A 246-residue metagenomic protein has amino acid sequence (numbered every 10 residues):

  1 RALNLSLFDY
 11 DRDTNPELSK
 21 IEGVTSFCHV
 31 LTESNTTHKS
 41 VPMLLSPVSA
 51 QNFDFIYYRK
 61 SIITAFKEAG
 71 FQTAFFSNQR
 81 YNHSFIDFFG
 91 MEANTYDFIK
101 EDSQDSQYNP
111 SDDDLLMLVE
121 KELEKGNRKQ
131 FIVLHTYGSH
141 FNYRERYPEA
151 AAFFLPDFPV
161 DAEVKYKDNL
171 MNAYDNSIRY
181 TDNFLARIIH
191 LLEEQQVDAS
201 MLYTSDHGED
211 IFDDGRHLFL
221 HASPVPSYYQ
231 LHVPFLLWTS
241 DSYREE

Functional and structural regions predicted by a protein language model:
R1-D161, Q230-H232: Active-site-proximal alpha/beta segments of enzymes that process anionic O-linked groups
D9-D13, V197-D198, T204-Y243: Histidine-centered active-site microenvironments of extracellular/periplasmic hydrolases and transferases
D13, K20, N142, F153-V160 (+4 more regions): Mature, folded catalytic cores of secreted/periplasmic enzymes
V30-E33, F219-H221, E246: Active site of divalent-metal-dependent phosphoester/diester hydrolases
F53-K60, D168-R179, S223-L231, Y243-E246: A short beta-strand-to-alpha-helix junction
L116-K125, P156-M201: A long, amphipathic alpha-helix that forms part of the scaffold/cap immediately adjacent to metal-dependent active
V133, Y203-T204: Generic enzyme active-site microenvironment
